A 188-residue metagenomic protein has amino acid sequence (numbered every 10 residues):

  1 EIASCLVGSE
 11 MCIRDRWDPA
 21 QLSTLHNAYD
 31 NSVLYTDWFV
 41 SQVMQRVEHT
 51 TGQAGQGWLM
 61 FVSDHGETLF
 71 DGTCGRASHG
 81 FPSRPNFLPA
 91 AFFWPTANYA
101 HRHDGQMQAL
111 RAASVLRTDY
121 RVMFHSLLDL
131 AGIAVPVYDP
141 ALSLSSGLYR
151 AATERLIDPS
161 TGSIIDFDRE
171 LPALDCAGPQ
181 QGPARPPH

Functional and structural regions predicted by a protein language model:
E1-I13: Single conserved hydrophobic/aromatic residue that forms the stacking wall/gate of nucleotide- or nucleobase-binding
R14-N27, R102-A109: Short glycine/proline-rich turn/loop motifs
P19, S23, N27-W38, S114-R121: Soluble non-cytosolic domains of exported or imported proteins
W38-Q56, E67-L69, H79-S83, P95-H188: Membrane-interface soluble catalytic domains
F61-G66: DG-centered beta-turn motif at the end of beta-strands
D71-T73: Short, solvent-exposed loop/turn and secondary-structure capping segments
G75-A77: Short secondary-structure boundary/capping segments
P89-F93: SF2 helicase/translocase ATPase core recognition
